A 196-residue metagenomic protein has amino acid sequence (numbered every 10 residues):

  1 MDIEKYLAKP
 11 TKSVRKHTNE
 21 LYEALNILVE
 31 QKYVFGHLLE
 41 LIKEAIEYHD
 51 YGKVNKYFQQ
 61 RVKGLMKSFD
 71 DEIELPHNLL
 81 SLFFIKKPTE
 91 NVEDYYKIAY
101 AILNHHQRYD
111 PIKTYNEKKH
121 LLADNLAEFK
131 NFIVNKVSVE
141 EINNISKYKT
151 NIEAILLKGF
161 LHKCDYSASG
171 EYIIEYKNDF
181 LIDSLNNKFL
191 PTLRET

Functional and structural regions predicted by a protein language model:
D2-E195: Accessory nucleic-acid engagement/destabilization modules that flank
